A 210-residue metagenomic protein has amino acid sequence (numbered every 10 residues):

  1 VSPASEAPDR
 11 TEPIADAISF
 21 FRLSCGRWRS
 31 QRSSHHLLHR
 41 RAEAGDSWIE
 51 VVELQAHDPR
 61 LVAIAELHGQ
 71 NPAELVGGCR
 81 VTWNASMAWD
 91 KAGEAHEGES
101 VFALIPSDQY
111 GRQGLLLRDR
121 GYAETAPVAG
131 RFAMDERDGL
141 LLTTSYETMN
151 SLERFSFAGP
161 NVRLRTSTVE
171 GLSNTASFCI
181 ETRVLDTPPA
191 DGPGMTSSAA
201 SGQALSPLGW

Functional and structural regions predicted by a protein language model:
V1-E6: N-terminal leader/presequence regions that precede the main folded/catalytic core
A7-E12, I18-W210: Soluble ligand-binding/transfer domains with enclosed cavities or grooves
